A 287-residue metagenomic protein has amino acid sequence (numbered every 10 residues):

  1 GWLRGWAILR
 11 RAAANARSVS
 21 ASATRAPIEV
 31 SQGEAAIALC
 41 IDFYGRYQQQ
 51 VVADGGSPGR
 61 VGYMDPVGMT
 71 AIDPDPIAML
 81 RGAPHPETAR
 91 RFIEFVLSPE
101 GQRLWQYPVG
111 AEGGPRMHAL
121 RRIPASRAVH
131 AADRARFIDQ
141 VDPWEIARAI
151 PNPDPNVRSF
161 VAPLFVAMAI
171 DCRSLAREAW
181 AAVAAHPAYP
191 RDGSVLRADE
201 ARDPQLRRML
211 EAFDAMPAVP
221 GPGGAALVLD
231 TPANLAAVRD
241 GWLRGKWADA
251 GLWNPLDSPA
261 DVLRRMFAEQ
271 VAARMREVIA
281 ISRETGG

Functional and structural regions predicted by a protein language model:
G1-P58, R103-L104: Ligand-binding pocket segment of bilobal, Venus flytrap-like solute-binding proteins
G5-I8, P84-V96, L104: Short amphipathic alpha-helical coupling segments at ligand-binding clamshell hinges and other catalytic/signaling
A36-I41, G62-D65, A78: Structural recognition of the beta-strand scaffold that forms the well-ordered cores of secreted hydrolase catalytic
D42-R46, G68-A71, P84, E100: Solvent-exposed loop/turn segments at secondary-structure junctions within structured extracellular/periplasmic domains
G56-A71: Short beta-strand->loop
I72-P86, L104-W105: A bilobed periplasmic-binding-protein/Venus flytrap-type ligand-binding module shared by bacterial periplasmic
F95-I123: Periplasmic-binding protein-like
V129-G287: Long, charged, low-complexity terminal extensions
